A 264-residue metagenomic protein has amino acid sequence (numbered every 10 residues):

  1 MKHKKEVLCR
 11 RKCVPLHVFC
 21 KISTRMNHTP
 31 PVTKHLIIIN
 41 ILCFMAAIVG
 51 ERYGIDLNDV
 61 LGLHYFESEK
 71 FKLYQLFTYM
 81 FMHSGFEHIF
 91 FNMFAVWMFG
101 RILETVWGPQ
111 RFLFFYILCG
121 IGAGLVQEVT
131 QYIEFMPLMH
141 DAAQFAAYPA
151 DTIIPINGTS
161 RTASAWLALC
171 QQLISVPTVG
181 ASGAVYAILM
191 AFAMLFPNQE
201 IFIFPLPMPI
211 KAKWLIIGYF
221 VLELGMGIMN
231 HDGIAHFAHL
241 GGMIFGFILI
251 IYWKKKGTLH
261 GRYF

Functional and structural regions predicted by a protein language model:
R11, F19-F264: A detector for small-residue-rich transmembrane helices and their helix-helix packing motifs
